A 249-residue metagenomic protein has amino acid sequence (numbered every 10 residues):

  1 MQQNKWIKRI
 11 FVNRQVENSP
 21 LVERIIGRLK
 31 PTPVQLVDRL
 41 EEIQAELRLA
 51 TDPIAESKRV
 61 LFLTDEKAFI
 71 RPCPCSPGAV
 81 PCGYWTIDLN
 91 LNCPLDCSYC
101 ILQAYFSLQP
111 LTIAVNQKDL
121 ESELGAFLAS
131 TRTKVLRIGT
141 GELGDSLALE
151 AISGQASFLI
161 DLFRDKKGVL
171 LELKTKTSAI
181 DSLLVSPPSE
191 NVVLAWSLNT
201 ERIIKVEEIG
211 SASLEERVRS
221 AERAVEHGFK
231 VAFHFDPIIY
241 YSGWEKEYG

Functional and structural regions predicted by a protein language model:
M1-G83: Flexible, acidic/Gly-rich N-terminal and inter-domain linker regions that tether and position cofactor-handling modules
E17-V22, K118-L124, G154-F158, S211-S220 (+1 more regions): Well-ordered, non-membrane alpha-helical segments in soluble/globular domains
L21-V22, L149-I152, S182-S186, V206-E208 (+1 more regions): A short acidic (Asp/Glu
R24, Y99, L162-D165, R223: Alpha-helical scaffold elements within enzyme catalytic domains, especially in hydrolases
F62-A79, G83, I101-A195: Conserved Radical SAM active-site core
D88-Y105: Local cysteine-cluster metal-coordination motifs and their immediate loop/turn environment, predominantly Fe-S cluster
L143-L147, S178-D181, V192-A212, P237-S242: Conserved radical SAM core fold
R217-G249: Conserved C-terminal portion of the radical SAM core fold that forms the substrate/S-adenosylmethionine-binding
